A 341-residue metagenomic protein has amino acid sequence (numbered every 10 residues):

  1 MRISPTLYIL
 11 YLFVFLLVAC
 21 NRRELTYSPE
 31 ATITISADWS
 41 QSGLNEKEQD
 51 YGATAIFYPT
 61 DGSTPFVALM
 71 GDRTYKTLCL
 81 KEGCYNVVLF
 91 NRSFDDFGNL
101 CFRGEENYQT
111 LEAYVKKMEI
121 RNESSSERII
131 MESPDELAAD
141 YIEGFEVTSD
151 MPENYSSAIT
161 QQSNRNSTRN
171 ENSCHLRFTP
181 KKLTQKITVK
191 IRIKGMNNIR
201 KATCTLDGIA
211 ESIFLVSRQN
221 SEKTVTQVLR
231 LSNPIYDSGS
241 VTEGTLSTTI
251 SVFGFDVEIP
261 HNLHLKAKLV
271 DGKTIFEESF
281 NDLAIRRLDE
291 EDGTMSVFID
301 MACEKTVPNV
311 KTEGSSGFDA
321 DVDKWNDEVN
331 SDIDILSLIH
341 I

Functional and structural regions predicted by a protein language model:
L17-A19: C-terminal motif of bacterial Sec signal peptides marking the signal peptidase cleavage site
N21-E24: Bacterial signal peptide processing site
S36-D50, K190-N198: Structural motif
A53-F102, R200-L288: Tryptophan-paired
P65-K181: Short, low-hydrophobicity acidic/polar segments
E127-I250: Acidic, serine/threonine- and glycine-rich low-complexity intrinsically disordered segments that serve as flexible
K268-D327: C-terminal structured domain segments
I339-I341: Conserved small/polar residues in nucleotide/adenosyl-binding loops
